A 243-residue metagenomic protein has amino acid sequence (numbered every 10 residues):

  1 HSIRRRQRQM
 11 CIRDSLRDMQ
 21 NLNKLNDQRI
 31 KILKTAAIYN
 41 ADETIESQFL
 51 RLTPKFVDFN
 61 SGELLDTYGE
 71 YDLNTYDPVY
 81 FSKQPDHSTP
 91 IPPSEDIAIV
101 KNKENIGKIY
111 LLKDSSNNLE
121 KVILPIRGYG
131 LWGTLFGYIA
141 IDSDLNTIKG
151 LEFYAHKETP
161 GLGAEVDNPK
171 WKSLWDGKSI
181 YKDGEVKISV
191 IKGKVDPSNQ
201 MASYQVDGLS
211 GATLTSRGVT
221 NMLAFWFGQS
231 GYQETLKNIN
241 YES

Functional and structural regions predicted by a protein language model:
H1-R8: Single conserved hydrophobic/aromatic residue that forms the stacking wall/gate of nucleotide- or nucleobase-binding
L16-L33: Alpha-helical transmembrane signal-anchor/signal-peptide segments
L25, A164, N168, A212-S216 (+1 more regions): Short, charged, low-complexity patches
K34-K103: Active-site acidic/histidine clusters and adjacent loop/turn architecture that either coordinate catalytic ions
S88-N168: Non-cytosolic head/periplasmic domains of membrane-anchored proteins
G128-T134, D144-Q205, L209: Flexible, solvent-exposed short loops/turns enriched in glycine
I191-S243: Extracytoplasmic/luminal low-complexity segments enriched in Pro/Gly and acidic/polar residues that act as flexible
